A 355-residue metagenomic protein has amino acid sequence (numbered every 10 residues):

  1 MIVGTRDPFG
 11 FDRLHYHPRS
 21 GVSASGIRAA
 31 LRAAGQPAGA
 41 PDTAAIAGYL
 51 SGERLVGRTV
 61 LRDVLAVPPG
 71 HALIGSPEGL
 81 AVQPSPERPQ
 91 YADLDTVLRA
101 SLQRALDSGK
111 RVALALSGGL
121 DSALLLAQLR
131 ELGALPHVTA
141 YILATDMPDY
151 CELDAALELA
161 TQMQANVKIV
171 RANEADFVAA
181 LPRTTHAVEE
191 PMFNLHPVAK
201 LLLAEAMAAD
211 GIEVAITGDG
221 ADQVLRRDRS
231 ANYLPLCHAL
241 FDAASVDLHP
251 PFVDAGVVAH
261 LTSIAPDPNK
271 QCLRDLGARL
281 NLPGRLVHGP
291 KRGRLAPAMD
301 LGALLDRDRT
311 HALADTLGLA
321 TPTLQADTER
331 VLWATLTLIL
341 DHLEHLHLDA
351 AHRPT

Functional and structural regions predicted by a protein language model:
M1-V178, A187: Cysteine-centered catalytic environments shared across enzyme families
I2-V3, R13, I212-T316: Mid-to-C-terminal catalytic subdomains of enzymes that bind/position adenosyl phosphate moieties or nucleic-acid
R19, A34-A38, V56-T59, A206-V214 (+2 more regions): Short helix-capping/linker segments at secondary-structure and domain boundaries
D42, Q90, L94, L98 (+7 more regions): Hydrophobic (often cysteine-bearing) scaffold residues that line and stabilize catalytic clefts of nucleotide/cofactor
R88-P89, A144-P148, P191-N194, D247-H249 (+2 more regions): Short, contiguous acidic/charged loop-to-helix segments that flank catalytic cores in large enzymes
V97-L102, L120, L125-L129, L159 (+5 more regions): Structural preference for long, well-ordered alpha-helical segments in enzyme cores
G109-A113, I169-R229, P235-C237, D308-A312 (+3 more regions): Conserved adenosine/adenylate-binding substructure
L124-Q128, I142, H342-P354: Hydrophobic "lid/gating" helix adjacent to the active-site nucleophile that controls access to an acyl-thioester pocket
